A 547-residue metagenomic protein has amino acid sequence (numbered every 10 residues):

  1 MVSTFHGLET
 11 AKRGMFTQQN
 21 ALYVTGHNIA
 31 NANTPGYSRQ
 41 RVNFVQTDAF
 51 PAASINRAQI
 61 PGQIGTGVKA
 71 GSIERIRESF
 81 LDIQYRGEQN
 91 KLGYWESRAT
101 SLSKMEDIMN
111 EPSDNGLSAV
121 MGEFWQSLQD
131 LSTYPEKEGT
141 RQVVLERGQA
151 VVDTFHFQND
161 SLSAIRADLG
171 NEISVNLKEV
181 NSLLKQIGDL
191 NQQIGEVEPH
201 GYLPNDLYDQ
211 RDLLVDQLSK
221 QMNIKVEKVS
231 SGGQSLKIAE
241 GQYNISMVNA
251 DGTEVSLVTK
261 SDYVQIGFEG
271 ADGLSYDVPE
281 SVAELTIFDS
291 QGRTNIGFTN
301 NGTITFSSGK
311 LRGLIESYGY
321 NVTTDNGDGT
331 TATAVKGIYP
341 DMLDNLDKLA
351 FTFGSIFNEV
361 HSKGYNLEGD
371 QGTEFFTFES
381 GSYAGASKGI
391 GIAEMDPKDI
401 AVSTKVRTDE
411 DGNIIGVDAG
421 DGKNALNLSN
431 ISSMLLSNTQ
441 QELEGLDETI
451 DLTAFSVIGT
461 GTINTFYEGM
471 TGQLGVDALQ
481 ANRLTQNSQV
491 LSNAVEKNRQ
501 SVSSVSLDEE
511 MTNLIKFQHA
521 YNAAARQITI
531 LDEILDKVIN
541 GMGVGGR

Functional and structural regions predicted by a protein language model:
M1-R547: Structural signature of extracellular appendage/secretion-system components
